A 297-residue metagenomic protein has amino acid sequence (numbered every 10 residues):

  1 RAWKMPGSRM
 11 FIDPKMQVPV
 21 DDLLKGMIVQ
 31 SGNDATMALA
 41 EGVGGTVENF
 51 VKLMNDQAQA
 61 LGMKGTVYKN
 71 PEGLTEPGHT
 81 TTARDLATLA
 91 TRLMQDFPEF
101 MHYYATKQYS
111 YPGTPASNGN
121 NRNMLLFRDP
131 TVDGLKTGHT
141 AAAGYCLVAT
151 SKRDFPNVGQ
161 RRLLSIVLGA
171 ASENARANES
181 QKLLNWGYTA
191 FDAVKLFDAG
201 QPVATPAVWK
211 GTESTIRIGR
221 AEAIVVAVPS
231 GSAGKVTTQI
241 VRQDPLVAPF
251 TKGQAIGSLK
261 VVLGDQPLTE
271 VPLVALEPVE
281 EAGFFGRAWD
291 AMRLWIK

Functional and structural regions predicted by a protein language model:
R1-R84, A90-F97: Active-site-adjacent loops and short helices of periplasmic peptidoglycan-processing enzymes
T75-T80, R84-K297: Domain-terminus/edge residues, biased toward the C-terminal soluble/receptor-binding domains of extracytoplasmic
